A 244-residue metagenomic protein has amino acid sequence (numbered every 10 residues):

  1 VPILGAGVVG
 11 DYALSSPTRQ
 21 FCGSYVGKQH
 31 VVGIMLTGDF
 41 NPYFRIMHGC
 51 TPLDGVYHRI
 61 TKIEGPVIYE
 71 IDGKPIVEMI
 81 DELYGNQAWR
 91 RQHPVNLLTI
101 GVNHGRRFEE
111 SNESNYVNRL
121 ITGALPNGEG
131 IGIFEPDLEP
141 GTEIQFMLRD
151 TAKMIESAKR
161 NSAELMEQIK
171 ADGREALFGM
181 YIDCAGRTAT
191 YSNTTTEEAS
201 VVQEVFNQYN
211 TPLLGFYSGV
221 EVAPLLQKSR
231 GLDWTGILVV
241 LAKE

Functional and structural regions predicted by a protein language model:
V1-S192, T196-V205, F216-E244: Small-residue-enriched flexible segments
